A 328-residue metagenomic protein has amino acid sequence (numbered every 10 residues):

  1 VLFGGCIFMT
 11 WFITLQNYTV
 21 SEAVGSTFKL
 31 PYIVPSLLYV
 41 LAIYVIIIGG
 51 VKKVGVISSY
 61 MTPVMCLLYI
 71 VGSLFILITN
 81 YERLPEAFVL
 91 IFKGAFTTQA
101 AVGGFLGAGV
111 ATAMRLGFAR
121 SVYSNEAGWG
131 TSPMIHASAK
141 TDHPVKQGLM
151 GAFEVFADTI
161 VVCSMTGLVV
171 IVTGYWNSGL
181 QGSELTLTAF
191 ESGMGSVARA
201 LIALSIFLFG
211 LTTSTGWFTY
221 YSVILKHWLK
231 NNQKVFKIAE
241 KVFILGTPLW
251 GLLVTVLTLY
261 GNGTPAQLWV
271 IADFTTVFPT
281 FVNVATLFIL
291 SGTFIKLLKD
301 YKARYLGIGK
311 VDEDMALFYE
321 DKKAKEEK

Functional and structural regions predicted by a protein language model:
V1, S36, S138-A157, N231-I244: Membrane-interface alpha-helices at helix entry/exit sites of multi-pass transporters
V1-I47, L204-T215, Q233-K237: Helix-loop-helix module between adjacent transmembrane segments
G4-G5, I46, R120-P144, G151-V155 (+1 more regions): Helix-loop junctions at the membrane interface of multi-pass solute transporters
W11-A23, V45-G55, F75-E86, L168-I202 (+2 more regions): Transmembrane helix-loop junctions in multi-pass membrane proteins
T19-V24, L30-F92, L225, L268-L306: Membrane-interface loop-to-helix entry segments
V56-S59, M65-S132, A137, T188: Membrane-embedded translocation segments of transport machinery
L74-L90, T98, V102-F105, A139 (+1 more regions): Extracellular/periplasmic helix-exit of transmembrane alpha-helices
V242-Y301, L306-K328: A generic transmembrane alpha-helix motif of multi-pass inner-membrane proteins
